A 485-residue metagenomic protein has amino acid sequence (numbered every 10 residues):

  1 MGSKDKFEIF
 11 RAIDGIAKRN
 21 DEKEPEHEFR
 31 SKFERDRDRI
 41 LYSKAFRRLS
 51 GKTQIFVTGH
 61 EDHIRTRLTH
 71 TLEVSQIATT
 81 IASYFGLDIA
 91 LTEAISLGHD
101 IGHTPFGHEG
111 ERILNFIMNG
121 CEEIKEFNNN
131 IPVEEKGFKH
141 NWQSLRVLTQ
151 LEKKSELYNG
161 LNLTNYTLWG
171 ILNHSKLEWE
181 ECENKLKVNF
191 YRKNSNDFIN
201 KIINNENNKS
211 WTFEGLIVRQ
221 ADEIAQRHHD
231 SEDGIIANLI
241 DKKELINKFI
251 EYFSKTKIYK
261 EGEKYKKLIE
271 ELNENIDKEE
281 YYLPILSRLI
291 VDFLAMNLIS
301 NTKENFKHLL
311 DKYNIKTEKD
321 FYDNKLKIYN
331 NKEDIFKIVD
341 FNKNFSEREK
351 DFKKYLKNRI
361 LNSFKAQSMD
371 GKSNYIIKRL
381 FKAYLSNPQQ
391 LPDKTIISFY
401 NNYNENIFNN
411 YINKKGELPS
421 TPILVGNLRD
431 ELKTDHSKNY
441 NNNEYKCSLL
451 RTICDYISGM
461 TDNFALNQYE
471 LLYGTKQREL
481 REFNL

Functional and structural regions predicted by a protein language model:
M1-T71, S75-I81, I89, E122-E126 (+2 more regions): Histidine-centered, transition-metal-coordinating active-site segments
I81-A82, L114: Broad structural signal for hydrophobic residues in well-ordered alpha-helices, predominantly aliphatic
F85: Basic, low-complexity intrinsically disordered segments
T92-L97, R219: Short alpha-helical catalytic segment bearing the HExxH-like zincin motif of zinc-dependent metalloproteases
S96, E111-N115, F249-I250: Short, structured secondary-structure boundary patches
G98-F106, A225: Short active-site segment of divalent metal-dependent hydrolases/proteases that encodes the spacing between
G98-I101, M118, L151: Acidic, glycine-rich active-site loops and adjacent beta-strand->loop/helix elements that engage anionic groups
G107-E123: A glycine- and small-aliphatic-rich helix-loop capping segment at beta-alpha/alpha-beta transitions that lines
